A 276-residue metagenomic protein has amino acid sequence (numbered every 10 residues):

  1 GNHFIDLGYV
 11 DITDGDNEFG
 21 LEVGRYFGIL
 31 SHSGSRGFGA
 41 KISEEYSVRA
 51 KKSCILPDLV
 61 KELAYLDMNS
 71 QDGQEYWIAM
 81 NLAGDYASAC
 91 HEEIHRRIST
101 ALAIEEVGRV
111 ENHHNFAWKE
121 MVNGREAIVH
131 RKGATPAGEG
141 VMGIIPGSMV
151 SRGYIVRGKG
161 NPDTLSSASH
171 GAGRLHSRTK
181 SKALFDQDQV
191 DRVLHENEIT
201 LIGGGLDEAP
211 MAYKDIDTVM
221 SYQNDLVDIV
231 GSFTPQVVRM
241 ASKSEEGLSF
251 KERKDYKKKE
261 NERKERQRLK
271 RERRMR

Functional and structural regions predicted by a protein language model:
G1-R276: Domain-length cofactor-binding catalytic modules of enzymes
